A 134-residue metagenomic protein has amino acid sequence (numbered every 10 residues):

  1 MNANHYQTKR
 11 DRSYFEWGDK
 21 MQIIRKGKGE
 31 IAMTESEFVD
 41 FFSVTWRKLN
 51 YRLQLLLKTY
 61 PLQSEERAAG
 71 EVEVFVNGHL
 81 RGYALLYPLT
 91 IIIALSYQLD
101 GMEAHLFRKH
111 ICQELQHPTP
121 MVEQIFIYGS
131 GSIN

Functional and structural regions predicted by a protein language model:
M1-K48, V74-N134: Positively charged, aromatic-accented nucleic-acid-binding surfaces
I31, V44-T45, L57-L62, E66: N-terminal entry module detector
R52, L56: Residues in the recognition helix of alpha-helical DNA-binding motifs
P61-N77: Short Lys/Arg-enriched helix C-cap and helix-to-coil transition segments that create basic nucleic-acid-contact patches
